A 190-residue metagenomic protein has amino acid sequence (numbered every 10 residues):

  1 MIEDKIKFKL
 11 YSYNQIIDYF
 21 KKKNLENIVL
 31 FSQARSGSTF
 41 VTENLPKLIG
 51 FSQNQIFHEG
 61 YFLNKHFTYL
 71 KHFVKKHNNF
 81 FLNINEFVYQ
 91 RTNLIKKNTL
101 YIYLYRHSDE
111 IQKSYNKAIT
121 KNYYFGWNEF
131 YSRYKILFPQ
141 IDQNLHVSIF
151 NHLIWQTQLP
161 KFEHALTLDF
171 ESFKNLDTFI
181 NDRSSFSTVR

Functional and structural regions predicted by a protein language model:
M1-I2, R190: The identity of the second residue at the extreme N-terminus of proteins
I2-K121, Q158: PAPS-dependent sulfotransferase catalytic domain
K7, F186-R190: C-terminal accessory extensions appended to soluble enzyme cores
E86-S187: PAPS-dependent sulfotransferase catalytic domain
